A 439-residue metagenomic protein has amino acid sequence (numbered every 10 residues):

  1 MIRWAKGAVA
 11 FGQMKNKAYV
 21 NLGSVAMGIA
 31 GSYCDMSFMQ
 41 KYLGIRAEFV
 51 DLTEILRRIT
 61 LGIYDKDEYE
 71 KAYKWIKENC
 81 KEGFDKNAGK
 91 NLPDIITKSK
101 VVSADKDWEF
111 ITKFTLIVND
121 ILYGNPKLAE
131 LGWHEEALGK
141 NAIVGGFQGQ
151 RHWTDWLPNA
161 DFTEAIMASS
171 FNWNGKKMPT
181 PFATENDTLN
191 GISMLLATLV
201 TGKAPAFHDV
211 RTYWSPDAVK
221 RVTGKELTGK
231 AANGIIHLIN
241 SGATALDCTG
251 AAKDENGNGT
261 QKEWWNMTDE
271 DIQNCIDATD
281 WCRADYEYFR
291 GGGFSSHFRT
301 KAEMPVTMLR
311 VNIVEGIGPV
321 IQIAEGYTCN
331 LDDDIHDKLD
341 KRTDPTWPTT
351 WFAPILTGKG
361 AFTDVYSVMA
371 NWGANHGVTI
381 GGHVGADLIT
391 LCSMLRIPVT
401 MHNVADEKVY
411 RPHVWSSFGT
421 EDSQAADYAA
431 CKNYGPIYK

Functional and structural regions predicted by a protein language model:
M1-K439: An N-terminal assembly and electron-transfer interface module characteristic of large anaerobic redox and radical
